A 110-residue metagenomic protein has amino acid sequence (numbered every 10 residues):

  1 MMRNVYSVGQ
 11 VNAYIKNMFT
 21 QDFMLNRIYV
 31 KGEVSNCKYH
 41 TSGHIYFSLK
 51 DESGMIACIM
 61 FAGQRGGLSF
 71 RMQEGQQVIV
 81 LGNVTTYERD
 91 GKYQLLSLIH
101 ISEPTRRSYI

Functional and structural regions predicted by a protein language model:
S7-N26: Short boundary/loop segments of OB/S1/cold-shock single-stranded nucleic-acid-binding domains
I28-V34, G75-T86: OB-fold and OB-like beta-barrel modules that bind single-stranded nucleic acids
S35-K38, K50, F61, T85: Conserved positions in beta-strands of structured domains
H44-I45, T86-L95: Short, Lys/Arg- and Gly-enriched loop/turn segments at beta-strand edges
I45-C58: OB-fold (S1/OB) nucleic-acid-binding surfaces
C58-Q64: A beta-strand/beta-hairpin structural motif
R65-I79: Short nucleic-acid-contacting surface segments enriched for D/E, G, S/T with interspersed K/R
I99-I110: Single conserved hydrophobic/aromatic residue that forms the stacking wall/gate of nucleotide- or nucleobase-binding
